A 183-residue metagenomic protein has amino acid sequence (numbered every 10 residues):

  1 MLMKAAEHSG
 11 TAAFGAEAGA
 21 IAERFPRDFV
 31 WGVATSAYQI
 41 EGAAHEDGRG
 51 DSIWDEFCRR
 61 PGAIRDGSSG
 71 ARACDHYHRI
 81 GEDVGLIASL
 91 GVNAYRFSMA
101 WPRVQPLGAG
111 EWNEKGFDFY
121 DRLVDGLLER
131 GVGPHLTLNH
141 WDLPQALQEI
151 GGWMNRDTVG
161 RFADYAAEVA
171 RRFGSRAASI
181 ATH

Functional and structural regions predicted by a protein language model:
L2-W31, A37, A73: Mature N-terminal, pre-catalytic/accessory segment of carbohydrate-active enzymes
R24, A71, H78, E111-E114: Short, solvent-exposed segments of well-ordered alpha helices
R27, I40-G42, E56-R59, P106 (+2 more regions): Generic structural "secondary-structure junction" signal
D28-V30, Y77, A94: A common structural microfeature
A34-E56: Short, solvent-exposed beta-strand-terminating loops
D51-G85, L90: Aromatic- and Gly/Pro-rich amphipathic surface segment
I80, V84-H183: Substrate-binding cleft and catalytic face of glycoside hydrolase catalytic domains, especially the flexible beta-alpha
